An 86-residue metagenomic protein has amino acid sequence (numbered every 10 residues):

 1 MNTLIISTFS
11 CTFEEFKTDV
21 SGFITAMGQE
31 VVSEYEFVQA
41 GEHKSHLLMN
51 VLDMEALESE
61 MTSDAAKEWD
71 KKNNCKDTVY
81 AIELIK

Functional and structural regions predicted by a protein language model:
M1-K67, N73-K86: Short S/T/G/P-rich N-terminal loop/turn motif that feeds into the first structured element of a domain
